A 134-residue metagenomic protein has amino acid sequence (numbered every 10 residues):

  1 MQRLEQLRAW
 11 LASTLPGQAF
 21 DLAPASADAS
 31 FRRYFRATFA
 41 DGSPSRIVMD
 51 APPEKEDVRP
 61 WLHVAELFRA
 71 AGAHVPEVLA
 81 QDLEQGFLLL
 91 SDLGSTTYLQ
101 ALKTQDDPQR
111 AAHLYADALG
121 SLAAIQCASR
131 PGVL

Functional and structural regions predicted by a protein language model:
M1, A23-P24, E54: Short, N-terminal intrinsically disordered low-complexity segments that are rich in Pro/Gly and polar/charged residues
M1-F20: Juxta-kinase regulatory segment immediately upstream of eukaryotic protein kinase catalytic domains
Q2-E5, D28, R59, A116: Conserved phosphate-coordination/catalytic loops
Q6, S30-F31, A111: A general marker of short, structured functional hotspots
L11, P24, V78: Short, flexible, glycine/charge-rich loop motifs used to bind or transfer phosphoryl groups or to couple energy/partner
F20-F35: ATP-binding glycine-rich phosphate-binding loop
F35-L134: ATP-binding pocket architecture of kinase catalytic cores
